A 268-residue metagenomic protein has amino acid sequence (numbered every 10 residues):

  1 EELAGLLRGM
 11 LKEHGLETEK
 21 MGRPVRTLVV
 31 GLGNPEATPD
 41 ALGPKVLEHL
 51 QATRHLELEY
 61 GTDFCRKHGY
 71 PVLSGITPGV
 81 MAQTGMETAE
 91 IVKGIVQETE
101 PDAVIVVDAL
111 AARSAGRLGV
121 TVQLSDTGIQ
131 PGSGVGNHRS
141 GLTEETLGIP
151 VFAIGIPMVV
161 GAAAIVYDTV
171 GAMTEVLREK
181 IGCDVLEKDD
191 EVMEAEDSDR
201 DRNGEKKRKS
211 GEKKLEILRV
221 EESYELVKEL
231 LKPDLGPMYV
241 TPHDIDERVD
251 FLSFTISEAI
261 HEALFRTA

Functional and structural regions predicted by a protein language model:
E1-R26: Extended, charged alpha/beta regions that create polyanion-binding interfaces
E2, A41, K45, E87-I91 (+2 more regions): Conserved active-site and cofactor/substrate-binding residues in soluble primary-metabolism enzymes
L6, T38-L56, T121-Q130: A glycine- and small-aliphatic-rich helix-loop capping segment at beta-alpha/alpha-beta transitions that lines
R26-A37, G75-G79: Short glycine-rich or small-residue beta-strand-to-loop segments that form or flank ligand, phosphate, metal/Fe-S
L32-L42, A82, A109-S114: Gly/Ser/Thr-rich loops at beta-strand to alpha-helix junctions that form or flank small-molecule/cofactor-binding
R66-I95: A structural-propensity feature for long, helix-poor, extended segments
I76-T77, V106-T267: A structural signal for small-residue-enriched, beta-sheet-centric alpha/beta enzyme cores and oligomeric scaffold folds
V96, P101-D102: Proline-aspartate-enriched helix->loop->beta-strand connector
